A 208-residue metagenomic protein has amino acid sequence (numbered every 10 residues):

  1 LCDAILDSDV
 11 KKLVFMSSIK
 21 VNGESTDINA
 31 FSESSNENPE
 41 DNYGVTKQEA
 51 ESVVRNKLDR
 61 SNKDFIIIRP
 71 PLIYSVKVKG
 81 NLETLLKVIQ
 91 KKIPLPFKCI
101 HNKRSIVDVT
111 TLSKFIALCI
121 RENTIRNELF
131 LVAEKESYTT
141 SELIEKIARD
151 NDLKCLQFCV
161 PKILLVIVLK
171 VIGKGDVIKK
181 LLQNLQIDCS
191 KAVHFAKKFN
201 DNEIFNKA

Functional and structural regions predicted by a protein language model:
C2-N42, L58, I66: Conserved Rossmann-fold NAD(P)-dependent oxidoreductase catalytic core, especially the SDR/UDP-sugar
N29-S32, E40-E51, L72-S75, K79 (+2 more regions): Short-chain dehydrogenase/reductase
S52-V76: Conserved beta-loop-beta element that borders a ligand/cofactor-binding pocket
S75, F97-N102, F130-S137, A148-D150 (+1 more regions): Glycine-rich Rossmann NAD(P)(H)-binding loop
V78-T84, F97-R121, N127-E128: Substrate-positioning beta->alpha
L112, I116, V132, L143 (+2 more regions): Non-catalytic, hydrophobic alpha-helical segments
L118-D176: Mid/C-terminal beta-alpha module of Rossmann-like enzyme folds, strongest in SDR-family dehydrogenases/epimerases
K146, L156, D176-A208: C-terminal amphipathic/interface module of NAD(P)-dependent oxidoreductases and related NAD-binding regulators
